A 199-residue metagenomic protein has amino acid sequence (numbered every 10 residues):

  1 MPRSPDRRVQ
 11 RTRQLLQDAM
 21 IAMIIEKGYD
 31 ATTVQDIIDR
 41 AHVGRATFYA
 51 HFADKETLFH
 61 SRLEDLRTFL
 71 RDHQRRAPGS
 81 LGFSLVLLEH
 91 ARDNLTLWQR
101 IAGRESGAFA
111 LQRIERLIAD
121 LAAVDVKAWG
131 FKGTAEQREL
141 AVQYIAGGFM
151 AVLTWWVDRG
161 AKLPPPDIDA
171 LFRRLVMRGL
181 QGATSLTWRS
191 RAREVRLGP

Functional and structural regions predicted by a protein language model:
P5, T12-L15, Q137: N-terminal positioning helix adjacent to the helix-turn-helix/winged-helix DNA-binding module
Q10, Q14, D18, H60 (+10 more regions): Generic detection of well-ordered alpha-helical segments
Q10-I21, I25, D30-V34, D39-H42 (+3 more regions): An amphipathic alpha-helix adjacent to DNA-recognition modules
T33, Q99-I101, A110, P165: Short, hydrophobic secondary-structure boundary micro-motifs
A46: Key DNA-contact positions within bacterial/archaeal DNA-binding proteins
V86, S106-A151, D167, R174-M177 (+1 more regions): Amphipathic alpha-helical packing segments from all-alpha helical-bundle domains
D158-P199: C-terminal peripheral helix-coil segments that are non-catalytic and often amphipathic
